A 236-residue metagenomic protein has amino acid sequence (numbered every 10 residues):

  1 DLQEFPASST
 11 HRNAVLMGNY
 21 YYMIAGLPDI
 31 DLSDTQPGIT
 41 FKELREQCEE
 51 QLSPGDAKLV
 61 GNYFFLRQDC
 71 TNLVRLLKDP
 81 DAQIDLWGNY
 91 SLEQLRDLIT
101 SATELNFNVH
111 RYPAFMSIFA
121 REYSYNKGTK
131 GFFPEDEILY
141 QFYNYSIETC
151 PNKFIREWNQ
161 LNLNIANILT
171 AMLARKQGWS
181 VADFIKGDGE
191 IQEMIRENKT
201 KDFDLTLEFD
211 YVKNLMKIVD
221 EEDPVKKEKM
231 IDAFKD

Functional and structural regions predicted by a protein language model:
D1-A14: N-terminal amphipathic/basic-hydrophobic helices that include classical n-h-c signal peptides and signal-anchor
R12-D236: Extended alpha-helical surfaces
